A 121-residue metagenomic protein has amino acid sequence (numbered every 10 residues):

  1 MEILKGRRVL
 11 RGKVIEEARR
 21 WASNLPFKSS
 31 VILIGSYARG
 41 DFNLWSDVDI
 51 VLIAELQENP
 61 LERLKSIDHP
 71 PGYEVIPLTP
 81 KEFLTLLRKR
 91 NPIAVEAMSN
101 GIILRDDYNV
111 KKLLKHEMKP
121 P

Functional and structural regions predicted by a protein language model:
M1-S30, A38-W45, A54-P121: Catalytic core of pol beta-like nucleotidyltransferases
V51: A short, conserved beta-strand element in the Rossmann-like catalytic core that flanks the donor/metal-binding loop
